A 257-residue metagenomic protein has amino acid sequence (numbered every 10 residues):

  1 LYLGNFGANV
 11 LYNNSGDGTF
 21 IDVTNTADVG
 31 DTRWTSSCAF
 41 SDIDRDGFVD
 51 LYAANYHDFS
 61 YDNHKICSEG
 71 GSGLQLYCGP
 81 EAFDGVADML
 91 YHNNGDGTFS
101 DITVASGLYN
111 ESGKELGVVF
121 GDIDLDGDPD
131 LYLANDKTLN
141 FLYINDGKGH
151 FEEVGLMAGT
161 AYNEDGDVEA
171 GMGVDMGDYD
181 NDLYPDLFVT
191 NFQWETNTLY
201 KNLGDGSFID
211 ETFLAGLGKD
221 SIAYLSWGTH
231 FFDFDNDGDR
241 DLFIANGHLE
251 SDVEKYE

Functional and structural regions predicted by a protein language model:
L1-E257: Acidic, glycine/proline-rich Ca2+-coordinating loop motifs
